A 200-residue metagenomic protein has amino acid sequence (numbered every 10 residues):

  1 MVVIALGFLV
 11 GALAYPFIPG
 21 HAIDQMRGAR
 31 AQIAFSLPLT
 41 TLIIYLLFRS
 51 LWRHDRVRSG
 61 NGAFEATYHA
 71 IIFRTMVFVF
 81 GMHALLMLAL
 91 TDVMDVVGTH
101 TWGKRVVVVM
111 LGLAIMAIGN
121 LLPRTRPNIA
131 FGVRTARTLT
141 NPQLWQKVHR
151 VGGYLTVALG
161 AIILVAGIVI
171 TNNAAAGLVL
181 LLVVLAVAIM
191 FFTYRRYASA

Functional and structural regions predicted by a protein language model:
I4-H21, I44-S50: Alpha-helical transmembrane segments of multi-pass membrane proteins
G11-A12, G81-T99, A158-A175: Alpha-helical transmembrane segments and their membrane-interface junctions in multi-pass membrane proteins
P19-T40, T135-Y154: Conserved phosphate-binding loops in nucleotide/dinucleotide-binding enzymes
M26-L42, H100-I118: Alpha-helical transmembrane segments
L42-R56, A117-V133, T193-S199: Membrane-water interface of transmembrane alpha-helices
L47-T101: Ordered, amphipathic secondary-structure segments that act as subunit-interaction surfaces in large macromolecular
D55-A63, R126-L144, V148: Cytosolic, membrane-interface loops and tails of multi-pass inner-membrane proteins
T135-S199: Terminal transmembrane helical module of multi-pass membrane proteins
